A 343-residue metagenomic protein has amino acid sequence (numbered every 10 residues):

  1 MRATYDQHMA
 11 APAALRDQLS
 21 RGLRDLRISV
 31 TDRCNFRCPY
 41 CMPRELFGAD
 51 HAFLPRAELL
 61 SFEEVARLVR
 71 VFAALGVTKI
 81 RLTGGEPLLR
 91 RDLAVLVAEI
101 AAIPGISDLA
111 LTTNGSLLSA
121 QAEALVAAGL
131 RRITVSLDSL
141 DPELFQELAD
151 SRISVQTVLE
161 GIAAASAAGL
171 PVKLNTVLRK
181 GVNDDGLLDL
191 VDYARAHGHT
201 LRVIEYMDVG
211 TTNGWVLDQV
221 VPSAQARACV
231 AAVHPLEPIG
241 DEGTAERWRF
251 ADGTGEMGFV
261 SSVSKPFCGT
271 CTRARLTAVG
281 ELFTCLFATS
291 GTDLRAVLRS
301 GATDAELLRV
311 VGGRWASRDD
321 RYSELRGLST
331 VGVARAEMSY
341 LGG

Functional and structural regions predicted by a protein language model:
R2-D25, D192-A196, Y206-G343: Auxiliary Fe-S-binding modules of radical SAM enzymes
R2-G84, L88-S107: Conserved alpha-helical substructure of the radical SAM core
F36, P142-E143, P266, T292: Glycine-centered loop/turn positions within well-structured domains that cap or flank conserved ligand/cofactor-binding
R37, C41, E143, L148 (+2 more regions): Residues that scaffold the ATP/ADP-binding catalytic core of kinase and kinase-like folds
G48-A52, S119, D141-A149, G210-G214 (+1 more regions): A short acidic, helix-capping loop that chelates divalent metal ions and anchors anionic groups
L59-R81, L89-R202: Radical SAM/AdoMet-radical enzyme domain recognition
